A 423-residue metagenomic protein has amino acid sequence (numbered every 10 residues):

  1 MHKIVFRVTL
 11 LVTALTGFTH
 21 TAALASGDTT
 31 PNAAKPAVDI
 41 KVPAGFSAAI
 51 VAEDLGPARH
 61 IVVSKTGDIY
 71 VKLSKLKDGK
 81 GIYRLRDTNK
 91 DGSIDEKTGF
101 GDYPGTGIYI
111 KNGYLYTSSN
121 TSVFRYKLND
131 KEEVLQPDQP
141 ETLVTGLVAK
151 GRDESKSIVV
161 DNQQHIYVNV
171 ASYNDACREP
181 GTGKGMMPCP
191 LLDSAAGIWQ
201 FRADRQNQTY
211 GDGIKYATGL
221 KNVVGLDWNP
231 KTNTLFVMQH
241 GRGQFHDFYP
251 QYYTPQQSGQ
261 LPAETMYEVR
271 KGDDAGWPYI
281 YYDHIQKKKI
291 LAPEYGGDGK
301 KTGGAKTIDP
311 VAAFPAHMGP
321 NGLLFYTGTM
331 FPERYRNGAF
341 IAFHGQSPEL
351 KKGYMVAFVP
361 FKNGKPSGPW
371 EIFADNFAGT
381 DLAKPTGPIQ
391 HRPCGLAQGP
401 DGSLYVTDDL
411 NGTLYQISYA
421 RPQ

Functional and structural regions predicted by a protein language model:
S26-V42, S155, S172-G211, L220-N222 (+3 more regions): Beta-propeller domain segments
A49-S74, G319-F325, I341, G345: Beta-strand-rich domains and repeat architectures in extracellular enzymes and scaffolds, especially beta-propellers
V51-L55, T98-Y103, L143-K150, I214-G219 (+3 more regions): Surface loop/turn motifs at the tips and blade-to-blade linkers of beta-strand repeat domains
D54-P57, D78, E96, Y103-P104 (+9 more regions): Beta-rich catalytic cores
V63-T66, I110-N112, V160-Q163, D227-T232 (+2 more regions): Residue-level detector of Asp-centered blade-edge/turn motifs that repeat once per structural unit in beta-propeller
D68-K72, Y114-T117, H165-N169, T234-M238 (+3 more regions): Conserved beta-propeller blade signature
E96-K97, G105, T121-D161, A217: Asp-box/WD-like beta-propeller blade repeats and closely related beta-sheet repeat scaffolds
A397-Q423: Blade-level signature of beta-propeller repeat domains, shared across WD40, Kelch, NHL, RCC1 and BNR/Asp-box propellers
